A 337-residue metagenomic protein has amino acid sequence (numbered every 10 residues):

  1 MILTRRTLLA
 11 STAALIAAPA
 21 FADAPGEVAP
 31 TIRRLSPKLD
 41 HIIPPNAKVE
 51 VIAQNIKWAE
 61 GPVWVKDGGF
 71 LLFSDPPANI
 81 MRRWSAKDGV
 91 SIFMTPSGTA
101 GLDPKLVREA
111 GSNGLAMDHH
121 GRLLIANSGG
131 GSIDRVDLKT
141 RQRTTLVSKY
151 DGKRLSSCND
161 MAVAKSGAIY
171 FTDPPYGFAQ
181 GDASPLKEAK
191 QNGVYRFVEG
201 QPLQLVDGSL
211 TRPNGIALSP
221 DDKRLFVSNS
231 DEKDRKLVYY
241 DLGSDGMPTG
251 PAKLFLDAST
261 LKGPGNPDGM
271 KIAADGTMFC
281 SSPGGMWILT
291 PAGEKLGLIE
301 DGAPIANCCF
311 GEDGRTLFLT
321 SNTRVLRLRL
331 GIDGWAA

Functional and structural regions predicted by a protein language model:
T7-A24: N-terminal export signals
D23-A337: Sequence-structural signature of mature extracellular/luminal beta-sheet repeat domains, prominently beta-propellers
